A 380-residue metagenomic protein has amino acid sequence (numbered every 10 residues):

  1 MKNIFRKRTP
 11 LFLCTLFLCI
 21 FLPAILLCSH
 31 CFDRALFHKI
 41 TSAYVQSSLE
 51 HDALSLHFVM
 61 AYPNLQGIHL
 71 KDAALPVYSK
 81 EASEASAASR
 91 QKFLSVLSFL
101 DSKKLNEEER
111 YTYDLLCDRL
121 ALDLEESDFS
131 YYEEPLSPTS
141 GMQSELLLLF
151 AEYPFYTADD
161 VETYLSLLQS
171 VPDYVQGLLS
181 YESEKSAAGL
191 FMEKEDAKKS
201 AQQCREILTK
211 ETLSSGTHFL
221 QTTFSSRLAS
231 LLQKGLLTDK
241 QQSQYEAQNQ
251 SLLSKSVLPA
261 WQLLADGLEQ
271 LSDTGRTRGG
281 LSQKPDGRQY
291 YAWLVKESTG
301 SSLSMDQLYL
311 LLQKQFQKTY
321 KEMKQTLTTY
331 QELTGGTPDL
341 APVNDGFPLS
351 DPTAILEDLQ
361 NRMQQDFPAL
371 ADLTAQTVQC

Functional and structural regions predicted by a protein language model:
K2-C19: N-terminal Sec-pathway targeting helices
F12, P23-C380: N-terminal maturation segment of proteins
